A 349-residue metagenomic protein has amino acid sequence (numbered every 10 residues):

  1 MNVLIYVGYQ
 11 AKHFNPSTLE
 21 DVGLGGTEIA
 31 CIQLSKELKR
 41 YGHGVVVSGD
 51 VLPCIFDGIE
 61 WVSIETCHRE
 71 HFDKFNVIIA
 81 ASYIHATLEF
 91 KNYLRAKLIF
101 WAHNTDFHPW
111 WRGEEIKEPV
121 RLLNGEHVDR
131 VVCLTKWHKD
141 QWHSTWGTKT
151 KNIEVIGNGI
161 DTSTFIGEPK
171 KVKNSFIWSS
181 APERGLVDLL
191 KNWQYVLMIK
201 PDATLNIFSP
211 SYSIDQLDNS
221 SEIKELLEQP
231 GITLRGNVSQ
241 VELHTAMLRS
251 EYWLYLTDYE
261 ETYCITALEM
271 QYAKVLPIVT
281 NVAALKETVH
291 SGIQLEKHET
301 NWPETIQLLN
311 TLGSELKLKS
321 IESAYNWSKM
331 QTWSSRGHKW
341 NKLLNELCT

Functional and structural regions predicted by a protein language model:
V3-Y6, F75-S82, K91-W110, R130-C133: Active-site proximal beta-strand in glycosyltransferases
Y6, V132, P169-G185, L190-W193 (+2 more regions): Conserved donor-binding/catalytic core segment of Leloir-type glycosyltransferases
Q33, T300, S314-C348: A charged, aromatic-enriched C-terminal amphipathic alpha-helix characteristic of glycosyltransferases across folds
W137, G159: Carbohydrate-associated surface elements
D218-V241: Nucleotide-activated donor-binding/catalytic signature segment of Leloir-type glycosyltransferases, i.e., the conserved
L248-T262: Acidic donor-binding loop of glycosyltransferase active sites
L276-V279: Short hydrophobic beta-strand element within catalytic cores of glycosyltransferases and related nucleotide-activated
K286-L308: Change "using UDP/GDP/dTDP sugars" to "using nucleotide sugars
